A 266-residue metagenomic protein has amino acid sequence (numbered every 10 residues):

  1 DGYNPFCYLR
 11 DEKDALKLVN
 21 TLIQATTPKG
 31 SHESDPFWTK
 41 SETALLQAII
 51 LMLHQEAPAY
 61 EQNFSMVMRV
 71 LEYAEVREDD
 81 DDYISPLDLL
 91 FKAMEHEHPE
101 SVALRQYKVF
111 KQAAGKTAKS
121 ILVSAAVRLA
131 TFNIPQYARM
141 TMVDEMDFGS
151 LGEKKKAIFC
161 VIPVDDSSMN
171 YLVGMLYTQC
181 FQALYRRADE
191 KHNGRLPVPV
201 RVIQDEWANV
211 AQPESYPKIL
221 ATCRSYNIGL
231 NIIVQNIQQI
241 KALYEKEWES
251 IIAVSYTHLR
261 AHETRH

Functional and structural regions predicted by a protein language model:
D1-I228, L243, H258: P-loop NTPase motor domains
E153, I252-A253: A generic structural signal for short, non-catalytic loop/turn and secondary-structure boundary residues
L230-V234: Structural recognition of the conserved hydrophobic beta-strand(s) that form the central parallel beta-sheet of P-loop
A242-I252: Short regulatory helix/loop adjacent to the ATP-binding pocket of P-loop NTPases
T257-H266: Conserved small/polar residues in nucleotide/adenosyl-binding loops
